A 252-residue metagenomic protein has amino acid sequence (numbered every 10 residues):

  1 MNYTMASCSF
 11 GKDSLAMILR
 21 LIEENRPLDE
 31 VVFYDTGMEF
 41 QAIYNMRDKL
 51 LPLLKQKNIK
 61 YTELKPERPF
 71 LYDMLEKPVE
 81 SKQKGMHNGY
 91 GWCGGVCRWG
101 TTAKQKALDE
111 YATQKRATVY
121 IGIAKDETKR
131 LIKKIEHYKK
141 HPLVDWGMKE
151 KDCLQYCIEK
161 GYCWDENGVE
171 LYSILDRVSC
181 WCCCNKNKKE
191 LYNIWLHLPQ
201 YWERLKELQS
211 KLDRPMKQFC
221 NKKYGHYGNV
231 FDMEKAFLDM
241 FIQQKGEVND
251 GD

Functional and structural regions predicted by a protein language model:
M1-D252: Nucleotide-activated chemistry modules centered on ATP-dependent adenylation/adenylyltransferase
